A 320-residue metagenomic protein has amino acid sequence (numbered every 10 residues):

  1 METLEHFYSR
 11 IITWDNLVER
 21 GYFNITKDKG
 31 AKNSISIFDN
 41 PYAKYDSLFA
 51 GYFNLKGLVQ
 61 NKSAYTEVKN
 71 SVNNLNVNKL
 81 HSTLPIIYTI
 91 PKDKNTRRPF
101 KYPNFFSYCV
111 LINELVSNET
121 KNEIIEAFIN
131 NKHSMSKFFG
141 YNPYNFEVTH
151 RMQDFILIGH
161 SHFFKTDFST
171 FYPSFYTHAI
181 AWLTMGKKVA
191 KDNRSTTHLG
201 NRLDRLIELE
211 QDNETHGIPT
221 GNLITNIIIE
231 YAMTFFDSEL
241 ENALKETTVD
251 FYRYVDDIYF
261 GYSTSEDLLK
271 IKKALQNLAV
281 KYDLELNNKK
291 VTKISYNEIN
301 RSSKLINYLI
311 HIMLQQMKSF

Functional and structural regions predicted by a protein language model:
M1-T197, N201-N222: Conserved two-metal-ion catalytic palm core of "right-hand" nucleic acid polymerases, unifying RNA-dependent RNA
F146-R151, E239, S263, L278-K281 (+1 more regions): Internal, hydrophobic cores of structured domains that mediate oligomerization or house catalytic pockets within large
H160-F163, D250, D257, D283-E285: Beta-sheet entry/capping signal
F168-Y172, A232, Y262-T264, K293: Short, flexible loop/turn elements at secondary-structure junctions
H178-L183, A232, K270-L278: Alpha-helical scaffold elements adjacent to nucleotide-binding pockets in ATP/GTP-utilizing enzyme cores
D192, I227-D256, F260-S263, K270: Active-site palm subdomain of RNA-directed nucleic acid polymerases
L268-F320: C-terminal polymerase-core module
